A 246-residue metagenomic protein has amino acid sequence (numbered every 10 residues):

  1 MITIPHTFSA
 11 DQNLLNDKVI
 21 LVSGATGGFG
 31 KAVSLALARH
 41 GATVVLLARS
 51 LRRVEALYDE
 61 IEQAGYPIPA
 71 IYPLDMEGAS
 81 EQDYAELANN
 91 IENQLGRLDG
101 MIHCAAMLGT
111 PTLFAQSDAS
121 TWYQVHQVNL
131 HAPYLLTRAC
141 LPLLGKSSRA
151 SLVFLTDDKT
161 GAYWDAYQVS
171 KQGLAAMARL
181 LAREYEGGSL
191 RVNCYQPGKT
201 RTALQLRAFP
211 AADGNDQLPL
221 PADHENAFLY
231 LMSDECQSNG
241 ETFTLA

Functional and structural regions predicted by a protein language model:
I2-P5, G187, C194-Q196, A211-A246: C-terminal helical subdomain
V19, T26-G28: Conserved glycine-rich cofactor-binding loop
A42-L57: Conserved glycine-rich Rossmann-like NAD(P)H-binding loop of the short-chain dehydrogenase/reductase
A64-S80: Rossmann-fold cofactor-recognition segment
E77-A85, N89, A106-Y123: Conserved mid-core segment of classical short-chain dehydrogenase/reductases
D99, A115-Y134, V153, L174: Catalytic Tyr-X3-Lys loop
V128-S148, A182-R183: Amphipathic alpha-helical dimer-interface segment in Rossmann-like NAD(P)H-dependent oxidoreductases
G145-G187, Q196-K199: Catalytic loop of short-chain dehydrogenase/reductase
